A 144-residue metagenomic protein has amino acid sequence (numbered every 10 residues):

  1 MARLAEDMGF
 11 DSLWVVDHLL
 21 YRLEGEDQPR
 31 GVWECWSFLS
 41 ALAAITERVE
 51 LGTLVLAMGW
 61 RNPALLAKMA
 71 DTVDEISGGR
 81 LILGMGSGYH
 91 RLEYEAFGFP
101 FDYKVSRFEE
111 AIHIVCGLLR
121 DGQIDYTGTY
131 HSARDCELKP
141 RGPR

Functional and structural regions predicted by a protein language model:
M1-I45, R141: N-terminal beta1-alpha1-beta2 module of alpha/beta enzyme domains
M1-L4, L42, G52, M69 (+1 more regions): Residues within well-formed alpha-helices
E6-D7, L39-R48, A70, D74-L81: Acidic (Asp/Glu)-rich catalytic clusters
M8, A44-V49, I114, L118-G122: A structural motif corresponding to the C-terminal end of an alpha-helix and its immediate exit/capping segment
L13-V15, E50-L54, L81-M85: Hydrophobic faces of well-ordered beta-strands that scaffold small-molecule active sites in alpha/beta enzyme cores
Y21, G25-E26, N62-R144: Internal, glycine-rich beta/alpha segment that forms the wall or movable "lid" of small-molecule/cofactor binding
E47-L51, P140-P143: Short, surface-exposed connector motifs at secondary-structure boundaries
T53-R61: Active-site nucleophile and cofactor-binding loops and adjacent substrate-binding regions of central metabolic enzymes
